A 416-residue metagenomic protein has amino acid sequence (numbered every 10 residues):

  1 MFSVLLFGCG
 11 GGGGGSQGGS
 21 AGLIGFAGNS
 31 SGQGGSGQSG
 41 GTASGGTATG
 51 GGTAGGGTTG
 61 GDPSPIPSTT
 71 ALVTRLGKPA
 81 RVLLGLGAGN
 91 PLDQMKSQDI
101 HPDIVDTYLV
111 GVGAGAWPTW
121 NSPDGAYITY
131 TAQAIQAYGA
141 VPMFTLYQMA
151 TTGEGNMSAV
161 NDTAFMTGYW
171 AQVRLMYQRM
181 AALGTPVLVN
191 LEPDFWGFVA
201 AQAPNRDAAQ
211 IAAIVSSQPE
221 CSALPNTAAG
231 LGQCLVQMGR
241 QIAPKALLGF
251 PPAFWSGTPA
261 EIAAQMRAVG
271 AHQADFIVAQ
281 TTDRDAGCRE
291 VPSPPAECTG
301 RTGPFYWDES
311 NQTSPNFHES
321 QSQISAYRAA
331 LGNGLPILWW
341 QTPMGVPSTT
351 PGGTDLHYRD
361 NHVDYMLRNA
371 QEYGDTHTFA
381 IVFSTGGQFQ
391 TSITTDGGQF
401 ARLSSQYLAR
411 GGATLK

Functional and structural regions predicted by a protein language model:
L5-G8: C-terminal motif of bacterial Sec signal peptides marking the signal peptidase cleavage site
G13-S64: Ser/Thr-rich, Pro/Gly/Ala-heavy low-complexity intrinsically disordered linkers and tails of secreted extracellular
G60-G113, T119, I381: Boundary/entry segment of secreted carbohydrate-active catalytic domains
G77-A88, V141, T281-D285, P315-K416: Substrate-binding cleft of secreted/luminal carbohydrate-active enzymes
R81-L83, P102-D106, G139-M143, P186-N190 (+4 more regions): Structural preference for beta-strand elements that scaffold enzyme active sites
P102-T107, A263-Q312, F383-S384: Aromatic- and acid-rich polysaccharide-binding/catalytic face of secreted or lumenal carbohydrate-active enzymes
A114-Q237, Q241-P244: Substrate-binding cleft of extracellular glycoside hydrolase catalytic domains
N190-E192, P219-I262, A279, G332-P347: Aromatic-lined carbohydrate-recognition surfaces of secreted/lumenal glycan-active proteins
